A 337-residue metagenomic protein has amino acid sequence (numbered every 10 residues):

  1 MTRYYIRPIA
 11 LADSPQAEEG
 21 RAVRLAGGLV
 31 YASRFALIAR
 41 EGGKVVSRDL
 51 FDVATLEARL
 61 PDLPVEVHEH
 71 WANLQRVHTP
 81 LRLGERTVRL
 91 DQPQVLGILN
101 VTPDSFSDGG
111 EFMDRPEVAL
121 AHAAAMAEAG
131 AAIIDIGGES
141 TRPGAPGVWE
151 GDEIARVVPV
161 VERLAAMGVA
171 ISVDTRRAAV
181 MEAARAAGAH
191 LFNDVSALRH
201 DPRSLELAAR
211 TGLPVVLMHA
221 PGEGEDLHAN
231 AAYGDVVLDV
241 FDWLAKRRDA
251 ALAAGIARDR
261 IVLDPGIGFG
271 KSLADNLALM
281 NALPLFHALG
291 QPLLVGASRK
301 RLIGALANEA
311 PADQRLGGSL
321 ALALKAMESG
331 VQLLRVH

Functional and structural regions predicted by a protein language model:
M1-G84: N-terminal accessory interaction module
M1-Y31, L90, F106-H122, T141-A170 (+4 more regions): Active-site-adjacent loop and "lid" segments of alpha/beta metabolic enzymes
Q75-M113, E117-E128: Glycine-rich adenosyl-nucleotide cofactor-binding module
L99, M126, G130, D174 (+4 more regions): Conserved, mostly hydrophobic/aromatic
A121-G137, S329-G330: Catalytic domains of carbohydrate-active enzymes, especially glycoside hydrolases
E128, A245-R260: Phosphate/pyrophosphate-binding loops at sites that engage ATP/ADP/AMP, CoA/4′-phosphopantetheine, polyphosphate
I136-E139, P143, D264-I267: Glycine-rich beta-strand-to-loop/alpha-helix junction loops that act as flexible
